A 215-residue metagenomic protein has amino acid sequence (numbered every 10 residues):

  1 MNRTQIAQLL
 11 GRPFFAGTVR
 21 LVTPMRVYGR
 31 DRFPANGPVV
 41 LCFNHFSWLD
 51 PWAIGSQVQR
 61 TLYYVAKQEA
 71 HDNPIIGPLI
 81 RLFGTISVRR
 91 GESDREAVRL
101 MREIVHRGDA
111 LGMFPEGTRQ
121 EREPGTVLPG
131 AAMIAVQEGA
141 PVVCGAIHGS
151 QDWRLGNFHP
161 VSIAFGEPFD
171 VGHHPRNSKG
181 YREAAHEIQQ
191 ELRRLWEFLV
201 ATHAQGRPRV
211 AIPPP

Functional and structural regions predicted by a protein language model:
M1-V22: Extreme N-terminal tail/first-helix region
N2-A7, E96-P215: Non-catalytic C-terminal accessory region of glycerolipid acyltransferases and related lyso-lipid remodeling enzymes
A7, R20, F33-E92, L100: Catalytic core of membrane glycerolipid acyltransferases/transacylases, capturing the structured, soluble-facing
F14-F15, L82-S87, F114-R119: Short, basic, glycine/proline-bearing loop/turn elements
A16, W52, A132-M133: Active-site phosphate/pyrophosphate- and oxyanion-stabilizing loops and adjacent acidic/basic residues in soluble
R20-Y28, A146-H148: Short gly/ser/thr-rich secondary-structure transition/capping motifs
T23, G91-D94, P124: A conditional alpha-helix N-cap/helix-loop micro-motif detector
